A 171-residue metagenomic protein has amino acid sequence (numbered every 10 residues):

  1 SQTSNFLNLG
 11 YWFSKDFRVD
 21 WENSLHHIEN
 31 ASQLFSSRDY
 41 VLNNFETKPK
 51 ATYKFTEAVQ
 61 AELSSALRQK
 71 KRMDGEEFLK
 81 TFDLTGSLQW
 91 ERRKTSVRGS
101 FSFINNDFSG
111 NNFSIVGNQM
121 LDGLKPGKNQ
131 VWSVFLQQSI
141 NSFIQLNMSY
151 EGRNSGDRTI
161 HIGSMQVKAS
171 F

Functional and structural regions predicted by a protein language model:
S1-F171: Exposed, low-structure sequence patches enriched in small/polar residues
